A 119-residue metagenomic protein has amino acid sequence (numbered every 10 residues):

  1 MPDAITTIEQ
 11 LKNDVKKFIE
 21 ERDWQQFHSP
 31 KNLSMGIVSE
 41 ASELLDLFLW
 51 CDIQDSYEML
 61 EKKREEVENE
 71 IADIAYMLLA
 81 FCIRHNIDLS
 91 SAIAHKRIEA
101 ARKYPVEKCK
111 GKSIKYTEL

Functional and structural regions predicted by a protein language model:
M1-I71, A75-L119: Flexible "arm" and connector segments at domain edges
